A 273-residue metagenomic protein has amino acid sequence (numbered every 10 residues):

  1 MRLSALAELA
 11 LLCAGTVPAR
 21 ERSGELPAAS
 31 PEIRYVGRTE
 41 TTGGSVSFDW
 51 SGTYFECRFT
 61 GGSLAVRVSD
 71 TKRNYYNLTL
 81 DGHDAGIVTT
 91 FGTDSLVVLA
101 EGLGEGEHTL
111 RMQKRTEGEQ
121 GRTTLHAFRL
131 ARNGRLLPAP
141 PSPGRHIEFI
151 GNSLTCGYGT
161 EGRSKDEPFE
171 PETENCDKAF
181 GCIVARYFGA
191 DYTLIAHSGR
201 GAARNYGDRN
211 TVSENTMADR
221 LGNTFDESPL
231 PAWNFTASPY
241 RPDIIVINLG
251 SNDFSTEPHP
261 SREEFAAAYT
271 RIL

Functional and structural regions predicted by a protein language model:
M1-R22: Bacterial Sec-dependent N-terminal signal peptides
L3-L9, T41-V46, D70-K72, T256 (+1 more regions): Generic structural signal for short, solvent-exposed loop/turn connectors between secondary structure elements
T16-I150, L154-C176: N-terminal secretory targeting modules
G52, G118-R122, T160, D166-P258 (+1 more regions): Conserved SGNH/GDSL esterase-like catalytic core that processes O-acyl groups on lipids and polysaccharides
I272-L273: Active-site neighborhood of glycoside hydrolase catalytic domains
